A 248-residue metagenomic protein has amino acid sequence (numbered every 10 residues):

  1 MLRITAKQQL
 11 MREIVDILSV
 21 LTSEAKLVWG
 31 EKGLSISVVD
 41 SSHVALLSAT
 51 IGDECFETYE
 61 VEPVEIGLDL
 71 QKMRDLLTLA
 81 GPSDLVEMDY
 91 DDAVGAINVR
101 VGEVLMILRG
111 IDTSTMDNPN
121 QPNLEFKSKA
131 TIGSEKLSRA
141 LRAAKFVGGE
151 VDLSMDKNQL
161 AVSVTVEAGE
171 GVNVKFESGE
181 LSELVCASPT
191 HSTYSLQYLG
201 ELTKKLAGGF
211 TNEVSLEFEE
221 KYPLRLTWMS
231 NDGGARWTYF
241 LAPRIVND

Functional and structural regions predicted by a protein language model:
M1-S19, E24-F146, S154-D248: DNA polymerase sliding clamps and clamp-related checkpoint/processivity subunits
V151: Polyanion-binding surfaces on beta-sheet-dominated domains and ring/shell assemblies
